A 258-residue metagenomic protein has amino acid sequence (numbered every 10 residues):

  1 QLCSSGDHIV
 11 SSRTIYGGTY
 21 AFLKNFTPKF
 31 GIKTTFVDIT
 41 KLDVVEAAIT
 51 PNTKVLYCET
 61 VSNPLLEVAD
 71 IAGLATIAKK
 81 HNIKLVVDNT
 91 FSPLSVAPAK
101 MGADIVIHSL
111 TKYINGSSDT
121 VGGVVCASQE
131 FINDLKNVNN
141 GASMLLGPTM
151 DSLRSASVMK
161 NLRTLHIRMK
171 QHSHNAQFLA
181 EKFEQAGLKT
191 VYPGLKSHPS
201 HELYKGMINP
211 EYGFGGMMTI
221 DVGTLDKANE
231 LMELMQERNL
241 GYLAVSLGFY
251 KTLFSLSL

Functional and structural regions predicted by a protein language model:
Q1-V191: Conserved PLP-enzyme active-site core in the AAT-like
E184, V191-L258: Conserved C-terminal alpha-helix-loop-beta "cap" of PLP-dependent enzymes that closes/shapes the active-site mouth
